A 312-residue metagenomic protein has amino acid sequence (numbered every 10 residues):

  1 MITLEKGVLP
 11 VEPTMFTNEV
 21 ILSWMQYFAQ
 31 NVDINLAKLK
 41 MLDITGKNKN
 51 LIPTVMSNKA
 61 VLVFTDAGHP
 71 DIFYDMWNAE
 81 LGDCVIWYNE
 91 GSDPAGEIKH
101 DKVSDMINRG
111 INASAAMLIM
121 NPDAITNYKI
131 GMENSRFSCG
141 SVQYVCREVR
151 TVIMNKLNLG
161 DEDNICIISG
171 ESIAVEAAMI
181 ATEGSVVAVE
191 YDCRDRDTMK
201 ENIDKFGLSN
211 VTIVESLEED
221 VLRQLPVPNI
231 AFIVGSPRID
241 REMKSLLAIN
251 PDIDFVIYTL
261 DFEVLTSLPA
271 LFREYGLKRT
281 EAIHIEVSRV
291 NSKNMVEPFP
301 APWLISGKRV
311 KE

Functional and structural regions predicted by a protein language model:
M1-S57, G276-E297, W303: Class I SAM-dependent methyltransferase SAM-binding "motif I" and its flanking Rossmann-like core
M56-G140: A contiguous loop/helix-start segment that scaffolds small-molecule binding in enzyme catalytic cores
A115-D123, S292-E312: Core SAM-dependent methyltransferase catalytic element
E162-E171: Conserved class I S-adenosyl-L-methionine
E171-E183: Conserved SAM-binding loop of SAM-dependent methyltransferases across substrates and taxa, primarily the Class I
S185-E190: Conserved SAM-binding motif I beta-strand of class I
Y191-I230: S-adenosyl-L-methionine
S245-W303: C-terminal substrate-binding/active-site "lid" region of AdoMet-derived donor-dependent transferases
